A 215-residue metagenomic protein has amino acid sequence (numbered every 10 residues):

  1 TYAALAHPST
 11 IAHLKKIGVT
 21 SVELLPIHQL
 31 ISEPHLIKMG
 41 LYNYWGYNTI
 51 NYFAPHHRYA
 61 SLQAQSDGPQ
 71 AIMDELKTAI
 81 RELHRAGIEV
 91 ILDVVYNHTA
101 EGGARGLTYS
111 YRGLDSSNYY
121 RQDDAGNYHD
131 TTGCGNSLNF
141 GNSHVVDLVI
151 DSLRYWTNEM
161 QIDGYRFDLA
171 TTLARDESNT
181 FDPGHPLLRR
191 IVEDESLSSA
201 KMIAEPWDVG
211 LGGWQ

Functional and structural regions predicted by a protein language model:
Y2-Q161, R166-E193: Substrate-binding/active-site clefts of carbohydrate-active enzymes
I88, L197-A200: A short helix->loop->beta-strand "cap" motif at the edges of active sites that frequently abuts
L188-V192, S199-Q215: Polar, glycine-rich mid-to-C-terminal structural blocks that act as macromolecule-binding/assembly scaffolds
